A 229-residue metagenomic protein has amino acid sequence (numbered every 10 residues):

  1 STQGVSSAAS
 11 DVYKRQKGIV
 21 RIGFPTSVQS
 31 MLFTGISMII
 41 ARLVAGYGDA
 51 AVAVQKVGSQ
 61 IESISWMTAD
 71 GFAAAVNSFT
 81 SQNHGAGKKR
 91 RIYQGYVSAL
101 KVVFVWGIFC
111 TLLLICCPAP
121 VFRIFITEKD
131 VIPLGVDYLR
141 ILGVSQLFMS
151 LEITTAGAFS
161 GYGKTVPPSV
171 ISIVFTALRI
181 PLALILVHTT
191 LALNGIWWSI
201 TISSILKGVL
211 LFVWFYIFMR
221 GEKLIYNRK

Functional and structural regions predicted by a protein language model:
S1-A9, Y13: Single conserved hydrophobic/aromatic residue that forms the stacking wall/gate of nucleotide- or nucleobase-binding
D11-I39, I64, T68, F72 (+4 more regions): Hydrophobic faces of transmembrane alpha-helices in multi-pass small-molecule transporters and flippases across diverse
R15-I22, T26, V44-S63, R90 (+2 more regions): Interfacial/gating helices of multi-pass transporter permease domains
M31-I64, Q82-N83, P120-K129, V187-T190: Helix-terminus/linker motif at the lipid-water interface of multi-pass membrane proteins
A41, V54-P118, M149-I171, L182: Small-residue-rich hydrophobic transmembrane alpha-helices
I61, K129-T155: Alpha-helical transmembrane segments of multi-pass membrane proteins
F109-I132, V136: Short membrane-interface helical motifs at transmembrane helix boundaries in multi-pass membrane transporters
P118, I124, P133, V166 (+3 more regions): Membrane-interface helix-loop junctions in multi-pass transport and translocation proteins
